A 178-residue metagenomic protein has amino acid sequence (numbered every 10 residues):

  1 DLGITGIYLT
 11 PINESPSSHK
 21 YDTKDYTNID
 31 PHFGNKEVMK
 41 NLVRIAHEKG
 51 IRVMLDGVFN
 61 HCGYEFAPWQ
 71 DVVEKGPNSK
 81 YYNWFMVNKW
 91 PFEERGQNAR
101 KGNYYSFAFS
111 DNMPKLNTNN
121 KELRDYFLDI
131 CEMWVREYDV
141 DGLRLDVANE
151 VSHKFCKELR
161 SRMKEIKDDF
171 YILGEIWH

Functional and structural regions predicted by a protein language model:
L2-T5, I12-E132, E137, L159-E165: Substrate-binding/active-site clefts of carbohydrate-active enzymes
I7-L9, V53-L55, L143, I172-G174: Hydrophobic faces of well-ordered beta-strands that scaffold small-molecule active sites in alpha/beta enzyme cores
E14, F59-N60, N149-S152, W177-H178: Short, solvent-exposed loop/turn segments at secondary-structure junctions
H32-F33, A148-K154: Acidic-and-aromatic substrate-binding clefts and catalytic sites of carbohydrate-active enzymes
V38, D146, H178: Short, electropositive, low-hydrophobicity segments enriched in small/polar residues
V38, F155, D169: Short acidic-hydrophobic sequence patches enriched in Asp/Glu that either
R136-R144: Short, surface-exposed connector motifs at secondary-structure boundaries
E165-H178: Glycan-recognition surfaces
